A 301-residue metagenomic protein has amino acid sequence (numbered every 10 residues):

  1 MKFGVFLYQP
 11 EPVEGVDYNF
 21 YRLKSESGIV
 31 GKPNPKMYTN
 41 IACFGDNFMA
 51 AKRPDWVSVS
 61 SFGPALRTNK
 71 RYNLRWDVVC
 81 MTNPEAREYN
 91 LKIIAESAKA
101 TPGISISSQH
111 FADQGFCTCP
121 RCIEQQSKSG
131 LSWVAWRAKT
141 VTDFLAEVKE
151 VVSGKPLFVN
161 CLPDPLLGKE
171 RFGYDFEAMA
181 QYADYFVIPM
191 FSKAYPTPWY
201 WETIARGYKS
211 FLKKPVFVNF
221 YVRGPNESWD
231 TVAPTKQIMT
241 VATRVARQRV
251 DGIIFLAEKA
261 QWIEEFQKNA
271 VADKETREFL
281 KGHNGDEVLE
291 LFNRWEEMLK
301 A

Functional and structural regions predicted by a protein language model:
M1-P33, E96-S105, M179-Y185, R244-I254: Catalytic domains of carbohydrate-active enzymes, especially glycoside hydrolases
M1-Y8, S105-S107, V134-G173, P215-E227 (+1 more regions): Aromatic-lined carbohydrate-recognition surfaces of secreted/lumenal glycan-active proteins
F6, Y18-R22, Y72-E88, S132-K139 (+3 more regions): The substrate-binding groove and active-site-proximal loops of carbohydrate-active enzymes, especially glycoside
V13-E14, P156-P196, D230: Substrate-binding cleft/loops of secretory-pathway carbohydrate-active enzymes
E14-F62, I93, Q126-V152: Aromatic-lined substrate-binding rim segments of carbohydrate-active enzymes
T39-E96, V241: Active-site-adjacent "subsite" loops/lids of carbohydrate-active enzymes
G103-S132: Active-site-proximal loop/short-helix segments that contain or immediately flank catalytic acid/base residue(s)
M190-T197, N219-A301: Substrate-binding cleft of secreted/luminal carbohydrate-active enzymes
